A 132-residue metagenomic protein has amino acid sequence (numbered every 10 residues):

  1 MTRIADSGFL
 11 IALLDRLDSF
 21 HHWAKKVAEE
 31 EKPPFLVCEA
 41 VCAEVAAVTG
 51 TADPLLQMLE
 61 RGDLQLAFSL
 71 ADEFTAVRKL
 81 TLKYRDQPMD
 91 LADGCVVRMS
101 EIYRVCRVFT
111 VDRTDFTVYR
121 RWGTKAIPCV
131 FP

Functional and structural regions predicted by a protein language model:
M1, E31-F35, D63-Q65, I102-R107: Short active-site oxyanion
M1-D18: Metal-dependent nucleic-acid phosphoesterase active-site entry motif
I4-A5, W23-A52, L66-S69: PIN/NYN-family metal-dependent endoribonuclease catalytic core
G8-F9, A40, T114: Alpha-helix/helix-capping structural signal
A12-L14, V48, M58, Y119: Residues that scaffold the ATP/ADP-binding catalytic core of kinase and kinase-like folds
T51-R61: Glycine/small-residue-rich phosphate/adenosyl-binding loop
A67-R113: Active-site neighborhoods of divalent-metal-dependent phosphate/nucleic-acid chemistry enzymes
R104-P132: Acidic, PIN/NYN-like endoribonuclease modules and their adjacent C-terminal/linker elements
